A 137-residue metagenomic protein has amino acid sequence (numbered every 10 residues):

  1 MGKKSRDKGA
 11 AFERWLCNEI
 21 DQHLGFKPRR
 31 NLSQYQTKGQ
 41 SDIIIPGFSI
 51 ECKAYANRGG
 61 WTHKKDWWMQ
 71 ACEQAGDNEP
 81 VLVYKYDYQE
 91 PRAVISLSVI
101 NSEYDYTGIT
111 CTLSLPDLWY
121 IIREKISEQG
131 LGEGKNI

Functional and structural regions predicted by a protein language model:
M1-I137: Catalytic phosphate/metal-binding cores of nucleic-acid and nucleotide-processing enzymes, i.e., regions that mediate
